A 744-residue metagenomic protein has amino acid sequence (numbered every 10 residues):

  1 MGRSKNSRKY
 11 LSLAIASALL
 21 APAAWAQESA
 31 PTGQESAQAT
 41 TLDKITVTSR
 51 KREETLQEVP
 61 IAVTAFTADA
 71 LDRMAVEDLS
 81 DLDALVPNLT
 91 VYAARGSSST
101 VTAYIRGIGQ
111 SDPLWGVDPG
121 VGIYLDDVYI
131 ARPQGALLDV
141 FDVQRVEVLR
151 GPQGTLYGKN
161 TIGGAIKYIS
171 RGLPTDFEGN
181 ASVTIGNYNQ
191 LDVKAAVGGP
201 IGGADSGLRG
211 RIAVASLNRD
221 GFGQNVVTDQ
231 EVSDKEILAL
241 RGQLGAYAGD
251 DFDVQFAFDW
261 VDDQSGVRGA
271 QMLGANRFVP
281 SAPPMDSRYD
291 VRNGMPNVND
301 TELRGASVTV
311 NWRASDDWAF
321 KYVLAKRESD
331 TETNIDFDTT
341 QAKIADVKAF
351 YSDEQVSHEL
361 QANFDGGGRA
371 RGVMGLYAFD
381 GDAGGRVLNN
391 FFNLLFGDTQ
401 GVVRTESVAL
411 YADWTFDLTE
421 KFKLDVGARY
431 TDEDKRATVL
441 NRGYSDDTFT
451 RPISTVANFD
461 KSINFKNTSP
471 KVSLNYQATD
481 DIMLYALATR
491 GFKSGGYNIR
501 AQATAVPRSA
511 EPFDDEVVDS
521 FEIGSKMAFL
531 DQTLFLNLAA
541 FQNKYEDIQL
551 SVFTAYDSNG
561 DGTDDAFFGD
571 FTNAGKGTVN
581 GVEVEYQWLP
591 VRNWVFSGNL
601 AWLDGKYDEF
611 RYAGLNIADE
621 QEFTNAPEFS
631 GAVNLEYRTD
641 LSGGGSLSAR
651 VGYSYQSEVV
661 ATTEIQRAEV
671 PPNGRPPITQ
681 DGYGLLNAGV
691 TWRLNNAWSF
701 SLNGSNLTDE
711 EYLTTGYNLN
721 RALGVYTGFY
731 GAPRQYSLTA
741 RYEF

Functional and structural regions predicted by a protein language model:
M1-M74, S80-A84, G198, D250 (+3 more regions): N-terminal Sec signal peptide and the immediately downstream disordered periplasmic leader that contains the TonB box
Q38-D176, I523: Acidic, small-polar-rich N-terminal luminal/periplasmic segments of exported/outer-membrane proteins
D118-G120, R132, F141-R150, T155-N225 (+8 more regions): Outer-membrane beta-barrel translocator/receptor signature
P174-D176, T184, A196-M295, S329-I344 (+3 more regions): Periplasmic-side early beta-strands and strand-to-turn transitions of outer-membrane beta-barrels
G245-G249, A362-D365, L376-F379, V403-N543 (+1 more regions): Structural signature of Gram-negative outer-membrane beta-barrels, strongest in the C-terminal barrel of TonB-dependent
K343-F364, V403, S407-Y411, A510-D514 (+4 more regions): Outer membrane beta-barrel strand-and-loop segments of large Gram-negative receptors, especially TonB-dependent
V373, E420, Q542-K544, D561 (+2 more regions): Gram-negative outer-membrane beta-barrel transporters
S654-E669, T691-F744: C-terminal beta-signal and adjacent terminal beta-strands/loops of Gram-negative outer-membrane beta-barrel proteins
